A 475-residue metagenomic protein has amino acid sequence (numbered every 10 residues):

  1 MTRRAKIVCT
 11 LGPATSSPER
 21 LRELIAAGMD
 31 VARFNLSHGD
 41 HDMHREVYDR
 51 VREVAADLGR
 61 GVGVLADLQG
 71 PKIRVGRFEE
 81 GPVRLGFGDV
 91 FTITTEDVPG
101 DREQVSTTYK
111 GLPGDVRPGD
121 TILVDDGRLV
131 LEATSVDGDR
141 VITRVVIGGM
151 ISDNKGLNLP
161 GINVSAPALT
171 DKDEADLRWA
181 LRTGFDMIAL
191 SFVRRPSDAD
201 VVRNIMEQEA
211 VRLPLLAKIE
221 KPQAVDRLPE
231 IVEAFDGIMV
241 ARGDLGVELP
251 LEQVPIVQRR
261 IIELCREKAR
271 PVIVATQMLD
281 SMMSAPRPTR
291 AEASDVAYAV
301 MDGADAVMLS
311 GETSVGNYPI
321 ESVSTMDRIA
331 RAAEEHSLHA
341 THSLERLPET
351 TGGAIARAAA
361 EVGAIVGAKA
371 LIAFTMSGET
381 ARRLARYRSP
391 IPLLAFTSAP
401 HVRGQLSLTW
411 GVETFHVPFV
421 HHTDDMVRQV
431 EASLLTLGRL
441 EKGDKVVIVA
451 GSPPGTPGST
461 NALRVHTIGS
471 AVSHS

Functional and structural regions predicted by a protein language model:
M1-S475: Non-catalytic helical/linker scaffolds that mediate oligomerization, partner binding, and domain coupling around large
